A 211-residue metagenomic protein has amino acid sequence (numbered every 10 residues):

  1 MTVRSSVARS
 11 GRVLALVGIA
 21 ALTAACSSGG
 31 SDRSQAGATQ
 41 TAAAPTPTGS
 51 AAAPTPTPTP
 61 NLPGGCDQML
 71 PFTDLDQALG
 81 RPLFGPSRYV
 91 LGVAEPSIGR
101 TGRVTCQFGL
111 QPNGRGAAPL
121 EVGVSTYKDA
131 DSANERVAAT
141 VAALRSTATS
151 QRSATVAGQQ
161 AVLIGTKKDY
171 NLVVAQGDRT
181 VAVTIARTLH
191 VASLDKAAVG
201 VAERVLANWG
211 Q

Functional and structural regions predicted by a protein language model:
T2-A15: Bacterial N-terminal signal peptides that target proteins for export
L22-A25: C-terminal motif of bacterial Sec signal peptides marking the signal peptidase cleavage site
S27-R103, V199-N208: N-terminal "mature-domain start" segment
T59-G64, V122-G123, A186-A192: Second-shell loop/turn segments in exported
F84-V90, A130-L172, A207-Q211: Short Gly/Thr-rich strand-loop-strand
T105-E135, V183: A short acidic-to-branched-hydrophobic micro-motif
K167-V191: Short, well-structured beta-strand
A186-Q211: Surface-exposed amphipathic alpha-helical segments
